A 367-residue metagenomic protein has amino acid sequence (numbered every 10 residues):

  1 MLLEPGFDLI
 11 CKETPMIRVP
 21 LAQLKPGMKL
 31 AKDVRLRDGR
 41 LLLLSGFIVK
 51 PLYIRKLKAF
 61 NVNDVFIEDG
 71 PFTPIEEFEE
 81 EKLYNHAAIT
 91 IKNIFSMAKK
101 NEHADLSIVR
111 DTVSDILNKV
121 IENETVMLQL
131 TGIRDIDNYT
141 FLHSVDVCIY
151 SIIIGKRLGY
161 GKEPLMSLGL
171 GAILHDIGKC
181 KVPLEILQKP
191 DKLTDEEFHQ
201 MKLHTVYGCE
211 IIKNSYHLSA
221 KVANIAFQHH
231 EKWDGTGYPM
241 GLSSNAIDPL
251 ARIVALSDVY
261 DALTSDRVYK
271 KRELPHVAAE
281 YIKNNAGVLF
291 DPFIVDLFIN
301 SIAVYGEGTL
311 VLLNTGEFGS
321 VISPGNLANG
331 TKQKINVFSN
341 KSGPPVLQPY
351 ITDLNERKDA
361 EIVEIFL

Functional and structural regions predicted by a protein language model:
M1-T112, R272-L367: Terminal helices and disordered tails flanking the catalytic cores of nucleotide-processing hydrolases
K25, A31, Q129, D135-I136 (+8 more regions): Short leucine-rich amphipathic alpha-helices used at interfaces
V34, I186-L187, L193, W233-Y238 (+1 more regions): Short clusters of hydrophobic/aromatic residues that line enzyme substrate/ligand-binding pockets
G39-L42, N138, D195, G237: Short, contiguous strand/loop micro-motifs
D69-K202, E210-K221: Acidic/His-rich, divalent-metal-binding segments that scaffold phosphate/diphosphate chemistry
V145, A251, Q333: Change "...and in nucleic-acid phosphodiester-cleaving endonucleases..." to "...and in nucleic-acid processing enzymes
L170-K181, H199-E210, N214-V295, V304-E307 (+2 more regions): Alpha-helical scaffolding flanking metal-ion-dependent phosphate/phosphodiester catalytic sites
